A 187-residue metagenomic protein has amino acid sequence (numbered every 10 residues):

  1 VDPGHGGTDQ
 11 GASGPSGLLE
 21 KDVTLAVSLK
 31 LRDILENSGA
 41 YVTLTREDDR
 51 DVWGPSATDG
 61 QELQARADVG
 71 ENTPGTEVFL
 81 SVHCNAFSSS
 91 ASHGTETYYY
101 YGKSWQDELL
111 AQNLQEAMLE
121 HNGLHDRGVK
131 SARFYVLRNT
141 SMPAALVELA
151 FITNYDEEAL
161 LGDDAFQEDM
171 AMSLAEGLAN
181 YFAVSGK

Functional and structural regions predicted by a protein language model:
V1, T24, L114, V147 (+1 more regions): Conserved hydrophobic/aromatic pocket- or pore-lining residues that grip, position, or stack substrates in active sites
P3-N113: Catalytic-core regions of hydrolytic enzymes
G7, A86, E120, I152-T153: Active-site/binding-pocket entry motifs
L29-A40, E71-G75, Q115-L124, F166 (+1 more regions): Sec-exported extracytoplasmic/periplasmic mature domains
A65, E116, A159: Charged/polar, solvent-exposed surface patches and flexible loops
S88-S89, Y98, H125-K187: Active-site-adjacent mobile loop/cap segments within catalytic or ligand-binding domains
W105-K130: Active-site-adjacent substrate-binding region of metalloamidase/peptidase-like peptide-processing proteins
